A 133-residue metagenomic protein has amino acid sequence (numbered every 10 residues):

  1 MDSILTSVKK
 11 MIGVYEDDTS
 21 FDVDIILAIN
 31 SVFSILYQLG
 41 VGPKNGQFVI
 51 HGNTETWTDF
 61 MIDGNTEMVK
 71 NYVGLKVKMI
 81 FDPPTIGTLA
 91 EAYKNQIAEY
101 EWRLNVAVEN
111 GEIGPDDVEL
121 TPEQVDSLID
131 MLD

Functional and structural regions predicted by a protein language model:
M1-V14, D126-D133: Short, intrinsically disordered N-terminal pre-domain segments
D17, Q38-N45, I86: Intrinsically disordered or highly flexible coil/loop and linker segments, enriched in small and charged/polar residues
T19-L39, H51-D63: Amphipathic alpha-helical segments that form the core helices of the histone-fold
L27, D59-D133: Short loop/turn elements at secondary-structure junctions
N45-V49, A90-E91: Short coil/turn segments at secondary-structure boundaries
